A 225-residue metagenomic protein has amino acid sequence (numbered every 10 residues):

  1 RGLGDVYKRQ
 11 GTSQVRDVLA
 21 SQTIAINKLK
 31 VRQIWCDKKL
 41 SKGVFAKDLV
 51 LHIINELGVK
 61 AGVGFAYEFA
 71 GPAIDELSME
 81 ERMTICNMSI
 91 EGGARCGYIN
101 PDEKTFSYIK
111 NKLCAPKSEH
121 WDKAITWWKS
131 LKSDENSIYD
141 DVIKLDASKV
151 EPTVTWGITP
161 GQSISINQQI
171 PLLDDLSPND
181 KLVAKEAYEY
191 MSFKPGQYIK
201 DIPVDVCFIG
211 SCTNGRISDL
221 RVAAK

Functional and structural regions predicted by a protein language model:
R1, Q14, K28-R32, A61-F65 (+3 more regions): Short coil/turn connectors at secondary-structure junctions
G2-Y7: Short, small-residue-biased leader/transition segments that mark boundaries at the very start of proteins
K8-L29, K225: Phosphate-handling active-site elements
L19-V63: A structural-propensity feature for long, helix-poor, extended segments
Q33-D37, A70, V206-S211: Short glycine-rich or small-residue beta-strand-to-loop segments that form or flank ligand, phosphate, metal/Fe-S
K38-K42, A73-D75, T213-N214: A generic structural motif
S78-C86, C96-I99: N-terminal amphipathic, basic-rich helices that act as targeting or association modules
G92-K225: Accessory "access/gating" subregions that flank catalytic or transport cores
